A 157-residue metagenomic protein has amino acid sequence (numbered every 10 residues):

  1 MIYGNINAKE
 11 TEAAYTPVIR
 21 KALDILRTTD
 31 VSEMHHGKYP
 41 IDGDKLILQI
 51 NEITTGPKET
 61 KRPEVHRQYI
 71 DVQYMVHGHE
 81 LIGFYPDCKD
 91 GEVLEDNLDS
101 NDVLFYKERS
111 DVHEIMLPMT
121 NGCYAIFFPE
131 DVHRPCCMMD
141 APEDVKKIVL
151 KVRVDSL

Functional and structural regions predicted by a protein language model:
I2-I50, V65: A short, N-terminal "cap"/entry segment at the start of jelly-roll beta-barrel domains of the cupin/DSBH fold
G43, E59-I70, C88-D99, V112 (+2 more regions): A short beta-loop-beta micro-motif enriched in histidine and acidic residues
L48-H66, H79-E92, P129: Conserved short histidine dyad/triad with adjacent acidic residue
Q68-E80, P86-C88, N97-E108, K151-V152: Short, conserved beta-strand element in jelly-roll/cupin
P118-C136: Conserved metal-binding segment of the jelly-roll/cupin
Y124-I126, P142-L157: A short hydrophobic beta-strand segment most commonly corresponding to one strand of the jelly-roll/cupin
C137-A141: Short proline/glycine-enriched turn/loop segments at secondary-structure junctions
